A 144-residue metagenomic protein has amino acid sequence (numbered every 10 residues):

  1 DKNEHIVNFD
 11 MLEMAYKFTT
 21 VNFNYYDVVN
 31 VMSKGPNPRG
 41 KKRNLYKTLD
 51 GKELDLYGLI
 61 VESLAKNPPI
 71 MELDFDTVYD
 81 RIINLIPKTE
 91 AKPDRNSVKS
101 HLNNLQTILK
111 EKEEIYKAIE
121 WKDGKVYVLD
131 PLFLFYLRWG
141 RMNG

Functional and structural regions predicted by a protein language model:
E4-G144: C-terminal leucine-rich, beta-strand-based interaction scaffolds used for sensing/assembly
